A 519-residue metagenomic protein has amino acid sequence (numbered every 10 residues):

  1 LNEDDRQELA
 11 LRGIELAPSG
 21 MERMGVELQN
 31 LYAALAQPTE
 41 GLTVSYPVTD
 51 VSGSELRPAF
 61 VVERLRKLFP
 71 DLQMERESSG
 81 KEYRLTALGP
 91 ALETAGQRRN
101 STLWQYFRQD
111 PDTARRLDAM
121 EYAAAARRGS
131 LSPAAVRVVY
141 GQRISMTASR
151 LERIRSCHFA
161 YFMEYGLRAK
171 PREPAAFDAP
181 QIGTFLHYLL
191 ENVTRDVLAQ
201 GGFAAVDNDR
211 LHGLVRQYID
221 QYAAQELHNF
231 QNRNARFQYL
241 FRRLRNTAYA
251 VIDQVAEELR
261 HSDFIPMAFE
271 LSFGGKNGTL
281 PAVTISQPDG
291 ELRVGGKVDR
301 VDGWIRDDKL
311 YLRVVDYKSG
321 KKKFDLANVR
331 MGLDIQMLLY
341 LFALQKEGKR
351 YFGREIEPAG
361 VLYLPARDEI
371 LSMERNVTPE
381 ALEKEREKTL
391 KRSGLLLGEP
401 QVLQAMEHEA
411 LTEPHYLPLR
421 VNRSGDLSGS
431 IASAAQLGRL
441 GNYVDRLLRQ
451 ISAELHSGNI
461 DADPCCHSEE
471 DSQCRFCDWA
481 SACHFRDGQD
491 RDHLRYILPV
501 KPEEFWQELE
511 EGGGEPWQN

Functional and structural regions predicted by a protein language model:
L1, V26, S52-G53, A59 (+2 more regions): Structural signature of nuclease core domains in nucleic-acid processing machines
L1-Q37, D325-L326: Conserved helicase C-terminal RecA-like lobe
P38-L42, I356-A359: Short glycine-/polar-rich loops that comprise or flank the Walker A/P-loop and associated switch/sensor motifs
T43-P47: Acidic beta-strand-to-loop metal/phosphate-binding motif
